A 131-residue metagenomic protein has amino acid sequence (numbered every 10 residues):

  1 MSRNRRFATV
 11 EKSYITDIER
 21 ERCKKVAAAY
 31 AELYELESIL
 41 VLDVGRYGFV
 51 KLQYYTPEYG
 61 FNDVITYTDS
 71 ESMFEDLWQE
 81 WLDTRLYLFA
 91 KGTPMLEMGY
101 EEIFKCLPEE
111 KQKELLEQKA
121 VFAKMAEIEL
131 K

Functional and structural regions predicted by a protein language model:
M1-I39, F122-I128: Negatively charged, low-complexity tracts enriched in Asp/Glu with abundant Ser/Thr
V41-F122: Acidic, low-complexity, intrinsically disordered interaction modules
